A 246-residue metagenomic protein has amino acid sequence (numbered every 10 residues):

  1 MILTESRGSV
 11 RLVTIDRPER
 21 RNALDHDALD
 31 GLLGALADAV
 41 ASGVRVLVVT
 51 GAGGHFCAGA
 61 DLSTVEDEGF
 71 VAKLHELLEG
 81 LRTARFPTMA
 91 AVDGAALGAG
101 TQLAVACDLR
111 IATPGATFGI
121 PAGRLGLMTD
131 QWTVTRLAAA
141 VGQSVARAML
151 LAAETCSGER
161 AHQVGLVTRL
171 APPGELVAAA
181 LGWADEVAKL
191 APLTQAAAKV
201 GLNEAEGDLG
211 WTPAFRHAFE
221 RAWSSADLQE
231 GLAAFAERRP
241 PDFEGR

Functional and structural regions predicted by a protein language model:
M1-A52, E79: Conserved CoA-thioester-binding segment of acyl-CoA-metabolizing enzymes
V13, R17, G31-L32, V49 (+6 more regions): Terminal peptide-recognition signature
A28-L32, F70-K73, L103, L176 (+1 more regions): Hydrophobic alpha-helical membrane-association signature
G51-L81, A96, G126: Glycine- (often His-adjacent) and acidic-residue-rich active-site loop that binds/positions the CoA thioester
G80-Q195, S225, E230-A233, R239: Crotonase-fold acyl-CoA enzyme core
M149-L150, A161, G201-A205, H217-W223: Helix-loop "lid/cap" segments that line or gate small-molecule binding pockets
P240-R246: Short C-terminal tail/terminal secondary-structure segment of NAD(P)H-dependent dehydrogenase/reductase domains
